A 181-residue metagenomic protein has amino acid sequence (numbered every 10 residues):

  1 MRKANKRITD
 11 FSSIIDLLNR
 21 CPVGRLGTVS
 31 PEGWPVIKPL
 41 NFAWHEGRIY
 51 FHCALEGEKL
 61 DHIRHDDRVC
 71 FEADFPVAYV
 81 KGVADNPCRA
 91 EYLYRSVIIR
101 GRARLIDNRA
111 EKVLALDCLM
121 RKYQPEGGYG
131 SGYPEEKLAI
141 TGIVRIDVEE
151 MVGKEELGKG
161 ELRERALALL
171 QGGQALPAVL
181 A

Functional and structural regions predicted by a protein language model:
M1-R25: Short, basic/aromatic recognition patches
R2-N5, A78-A181: Charged, gly/pro-rich active-site loop segments
C21-L55, F71: Short beta-strand segments
P22, K38, H45-G47, H65-V69 (+2 more regions): A generic structural signal for short beta-strands and their flanking turns/coil linkers
P31, A54-E56, D74-P76, R102 (+1 more regions): Histidine- and/or cysteine-centered catalytic micro-motif in compact active-site loops
H62-R64, R68-K81, C88-A90: Helix-adjacent hinge/juxtasegments
